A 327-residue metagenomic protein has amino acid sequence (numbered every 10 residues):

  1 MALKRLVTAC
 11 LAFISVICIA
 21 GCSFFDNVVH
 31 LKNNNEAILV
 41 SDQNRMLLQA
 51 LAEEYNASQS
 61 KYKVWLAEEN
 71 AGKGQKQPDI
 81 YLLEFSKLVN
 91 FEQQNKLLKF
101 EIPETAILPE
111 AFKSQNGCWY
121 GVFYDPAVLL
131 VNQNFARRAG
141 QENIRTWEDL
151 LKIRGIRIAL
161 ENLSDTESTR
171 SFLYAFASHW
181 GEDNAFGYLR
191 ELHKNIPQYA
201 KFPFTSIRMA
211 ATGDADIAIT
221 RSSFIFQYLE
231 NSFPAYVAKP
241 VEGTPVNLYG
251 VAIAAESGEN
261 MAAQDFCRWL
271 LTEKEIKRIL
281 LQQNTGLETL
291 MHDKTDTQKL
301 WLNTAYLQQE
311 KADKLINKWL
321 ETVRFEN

Functional and structural regions predicted by a protein language model:
M1-N35: Short, low-complexity disordered leader/linker segments with a strong preference for bacterial N-terminal type II
C22-Q94: Early extracytoplasmic/lumenal segment of secretory-pathway proteins
N34-N35, Q43, K76-P78, F85-I207 (+1 more regions): Extracytoplasmic ligand-binding site segments that recognize negatively charged/polar headgroups
A50-L51, Y188, G258-L270, R278-I279: Short amphipathic alpha-helical coupling segments at ligand-binding clamshell hinges and other catalytic/signaling
K87-E92, A211-P234: A ligand-binding cleft/hinge motif common to bilobed small-molecule-binding domains
L130-F135, N247-E259, R278-I279: A bilobed periplasmic-binding-protein/Venus flytrap-type ligand-binding module shared by bacterial periplasmic
I158-S164, L270-L290: Periplasmic-binding protein-like
H292-N327: Extracellular/periplasmic bilobal clamshell ligand-binding domains
